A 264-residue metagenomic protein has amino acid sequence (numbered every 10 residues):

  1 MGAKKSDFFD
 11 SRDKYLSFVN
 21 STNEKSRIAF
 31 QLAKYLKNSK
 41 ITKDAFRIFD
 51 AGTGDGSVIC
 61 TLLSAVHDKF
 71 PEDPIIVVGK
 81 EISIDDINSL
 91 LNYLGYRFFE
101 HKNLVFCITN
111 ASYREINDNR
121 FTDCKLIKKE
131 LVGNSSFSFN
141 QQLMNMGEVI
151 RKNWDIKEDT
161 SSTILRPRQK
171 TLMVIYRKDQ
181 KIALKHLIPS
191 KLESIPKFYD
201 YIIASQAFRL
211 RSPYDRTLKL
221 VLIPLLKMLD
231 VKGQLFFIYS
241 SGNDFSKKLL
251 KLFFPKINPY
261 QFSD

Functional and structural regions predicted by a protein language model:
M1-K43: Class I SAM-dependent methyltransferase Rossmann-like catalytic core, especially the SAM/SAH-binding loop
K43-S57, V77-V78: Conserved class I S-adenosyl-L-methionine
G54-V58, S83-D85, Q206-R216, G242-D244: Short acidic, S/G/P-rich loop/turn micro-motifs used as interaction or catalytic elements
T61-K197: Class I S-adenosyl-L-methionine-dependent methyltransferase module
I195-P196, R216-K232: A short glycine-rich, Lys/Arg-flanked "PGG" loop and its adjoining helix->strand segment in the class I
I202-I203: Hydrophobic beta-strand segment of the Class I
K232-S240: Conserved beta-strand signature within the Rossmann-like core of class I S-adenosyl-L-methionine
K248-D264: Conserved Class I S-adenosyl-L-methionine
